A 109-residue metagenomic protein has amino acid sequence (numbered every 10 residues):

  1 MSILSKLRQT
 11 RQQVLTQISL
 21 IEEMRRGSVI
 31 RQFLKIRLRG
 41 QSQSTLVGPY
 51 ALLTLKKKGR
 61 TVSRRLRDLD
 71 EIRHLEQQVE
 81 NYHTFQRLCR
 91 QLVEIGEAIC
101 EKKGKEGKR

Functional and structural regions predicted by a protein language model:
M1-R109: A positively charged, amphipathic N-terminal helix/segment that binds anionic biomolecules
